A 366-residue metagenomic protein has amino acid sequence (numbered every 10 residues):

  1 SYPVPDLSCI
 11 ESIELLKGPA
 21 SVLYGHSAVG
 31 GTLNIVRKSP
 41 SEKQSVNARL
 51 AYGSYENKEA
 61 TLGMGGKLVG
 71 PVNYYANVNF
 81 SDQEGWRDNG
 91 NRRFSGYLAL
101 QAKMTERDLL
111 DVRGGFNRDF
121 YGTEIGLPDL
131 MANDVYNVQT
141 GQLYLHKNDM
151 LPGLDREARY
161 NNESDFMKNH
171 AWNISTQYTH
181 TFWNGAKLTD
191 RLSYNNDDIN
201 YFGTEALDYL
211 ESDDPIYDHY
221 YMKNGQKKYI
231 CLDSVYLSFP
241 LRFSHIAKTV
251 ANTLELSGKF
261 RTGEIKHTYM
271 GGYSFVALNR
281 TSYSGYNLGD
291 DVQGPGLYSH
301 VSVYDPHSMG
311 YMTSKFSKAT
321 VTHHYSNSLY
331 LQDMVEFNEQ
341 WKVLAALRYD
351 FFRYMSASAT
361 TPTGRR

Functional and structural regions predicted by a protein language model:
S1-K17: Short acidic/polar hinge/loop motifs at secondary-structure boundaries that mediate gating or recognition
P3, L15, S27-A48, A60-G66: N-terminal periplasmic accessory domains that precede and gate Gram-negative outer-membrane beta-barrel machines
H26, G53-N57, N89-R93, D165-A171 (+4 more regions): Transmembrane beta-barrel outer-membrane domains
S45, Y52-D82, R87-E124, F166-T181: Transmembrane beta-barrel wall of Gram-negative outer-membrane proteins
S45-L50, D82-W86, S95-A99, R159-S164 (+6 more regions): Extracellular loop and loop/strand-boundary signature of outer-membrane beta-barrel proteins
R87-R93, T123-D129, S164, Y201-D208 (+2 more regions): Outer-membrane beta-barrel translocator domains and adjoining extracellular loop/strand segments of Gram-negative
L100-K103, R107-T181, N200-A247, G296-S317 (+1 more regions): Acidic/polar loop-and-plug regions of large Gram-negative outer-membrane beta-barrel proteins
I174-D197, Y236-A357: Face-selective signature of the C-terminal outer-membrane beta-barrel domain
